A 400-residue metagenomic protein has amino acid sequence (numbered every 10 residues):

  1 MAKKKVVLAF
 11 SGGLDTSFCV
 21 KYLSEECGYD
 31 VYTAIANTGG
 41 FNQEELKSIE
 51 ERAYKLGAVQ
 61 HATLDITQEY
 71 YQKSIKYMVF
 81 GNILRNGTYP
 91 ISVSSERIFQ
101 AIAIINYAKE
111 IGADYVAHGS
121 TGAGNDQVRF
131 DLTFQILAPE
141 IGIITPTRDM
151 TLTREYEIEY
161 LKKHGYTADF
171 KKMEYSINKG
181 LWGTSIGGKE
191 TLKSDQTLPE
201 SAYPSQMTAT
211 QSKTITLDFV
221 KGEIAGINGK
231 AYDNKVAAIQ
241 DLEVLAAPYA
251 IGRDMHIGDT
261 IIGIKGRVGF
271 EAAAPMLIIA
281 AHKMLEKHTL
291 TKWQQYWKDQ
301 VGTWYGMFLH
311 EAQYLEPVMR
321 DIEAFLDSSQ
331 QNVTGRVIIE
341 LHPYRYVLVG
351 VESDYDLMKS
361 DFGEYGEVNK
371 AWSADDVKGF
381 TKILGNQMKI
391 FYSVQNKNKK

Functional and structural regions predicted by a protein language model:
A2-K400: Nucleotide-activated chemistry modules centered on ATP-dependent adenylation/adenylyltransferase
